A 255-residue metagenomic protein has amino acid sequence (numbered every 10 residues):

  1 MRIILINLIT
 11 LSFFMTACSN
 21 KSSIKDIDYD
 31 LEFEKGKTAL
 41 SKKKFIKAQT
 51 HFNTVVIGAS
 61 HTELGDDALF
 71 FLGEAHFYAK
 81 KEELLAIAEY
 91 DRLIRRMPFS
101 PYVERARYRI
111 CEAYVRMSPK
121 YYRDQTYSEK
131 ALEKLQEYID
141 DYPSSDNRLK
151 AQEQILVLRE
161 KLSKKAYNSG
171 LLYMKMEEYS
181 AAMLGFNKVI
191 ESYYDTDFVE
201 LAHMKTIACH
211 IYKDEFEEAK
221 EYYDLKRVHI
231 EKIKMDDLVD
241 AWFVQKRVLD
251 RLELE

Functional and structural regions predicted by a protein language model:
M1-C18: Sec-dependent bacterial lipoprotein signal peptides
C18-E255: Acidic, polar-rich low-complexity tracts and alpha-helical solenoid repeat scaffolds
